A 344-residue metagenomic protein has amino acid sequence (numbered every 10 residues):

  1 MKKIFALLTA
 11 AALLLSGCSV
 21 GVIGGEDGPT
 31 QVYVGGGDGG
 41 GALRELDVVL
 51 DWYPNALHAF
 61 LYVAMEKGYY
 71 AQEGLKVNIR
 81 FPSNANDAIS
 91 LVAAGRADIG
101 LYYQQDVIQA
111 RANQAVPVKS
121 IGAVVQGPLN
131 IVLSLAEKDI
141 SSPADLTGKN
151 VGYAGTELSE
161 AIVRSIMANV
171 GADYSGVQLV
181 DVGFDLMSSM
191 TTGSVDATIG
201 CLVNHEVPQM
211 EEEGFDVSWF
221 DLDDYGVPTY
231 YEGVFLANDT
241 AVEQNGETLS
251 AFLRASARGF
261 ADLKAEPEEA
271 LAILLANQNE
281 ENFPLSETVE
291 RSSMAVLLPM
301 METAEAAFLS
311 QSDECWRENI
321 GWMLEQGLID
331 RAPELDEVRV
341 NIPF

Functional and structural regions predicted by a protein language model:
M1-I4, L8: Positively charged n-region of N-terminal signal peptides that target proteins for export
L14-L15: Bacterial Sec-type N-terminal signal peptides, specifically the leucine/valine-rich hydrophobic h-region
D38-G183, M187-T192, D196-N204, W219-F220 (+1 more regions): Short, glycine-/small- and polar/acidic-enriched structural segments that line small-molecule recognition paths
Q105-D106, D185-S188, G193-E280: Pocket-lining segment of extracytoplasmic ligand-binding domains
E243-Q326: Secondary-structure end/capping motifs
E314-F344: Conserved C-terminal helix/tail region of periplasmic/extracytoplasmic solute-binding proteins
